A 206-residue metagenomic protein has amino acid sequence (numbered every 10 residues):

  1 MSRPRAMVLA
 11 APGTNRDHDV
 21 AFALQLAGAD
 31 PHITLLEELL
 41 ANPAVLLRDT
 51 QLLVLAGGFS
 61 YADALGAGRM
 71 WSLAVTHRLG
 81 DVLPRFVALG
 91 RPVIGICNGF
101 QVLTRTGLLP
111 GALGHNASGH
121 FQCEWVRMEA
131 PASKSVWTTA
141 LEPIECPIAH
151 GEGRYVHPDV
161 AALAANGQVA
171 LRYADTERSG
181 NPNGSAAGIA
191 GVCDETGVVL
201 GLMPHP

Functional and structural regions predicted by a protein language model:
M1-I96, T104-P110, H115-Q122, A186-A187 (+1 more regions): N-terminal beta1-alpha1 cap of cysteine-dependent amidohydrolase-like domains
S2, E38, P43-A44, L83-R85 (+1 more regions): Amide-donor transfer/coupling interface in amidating biosynthetic enzymes
G99: N-terminal Rossmann-like NAD(P)+-binding domain of SDR-like oxidoreductases, especially those catalyzing
V102-L103, Y155: Hydrophobic positions within alpha-helical membrane elements
